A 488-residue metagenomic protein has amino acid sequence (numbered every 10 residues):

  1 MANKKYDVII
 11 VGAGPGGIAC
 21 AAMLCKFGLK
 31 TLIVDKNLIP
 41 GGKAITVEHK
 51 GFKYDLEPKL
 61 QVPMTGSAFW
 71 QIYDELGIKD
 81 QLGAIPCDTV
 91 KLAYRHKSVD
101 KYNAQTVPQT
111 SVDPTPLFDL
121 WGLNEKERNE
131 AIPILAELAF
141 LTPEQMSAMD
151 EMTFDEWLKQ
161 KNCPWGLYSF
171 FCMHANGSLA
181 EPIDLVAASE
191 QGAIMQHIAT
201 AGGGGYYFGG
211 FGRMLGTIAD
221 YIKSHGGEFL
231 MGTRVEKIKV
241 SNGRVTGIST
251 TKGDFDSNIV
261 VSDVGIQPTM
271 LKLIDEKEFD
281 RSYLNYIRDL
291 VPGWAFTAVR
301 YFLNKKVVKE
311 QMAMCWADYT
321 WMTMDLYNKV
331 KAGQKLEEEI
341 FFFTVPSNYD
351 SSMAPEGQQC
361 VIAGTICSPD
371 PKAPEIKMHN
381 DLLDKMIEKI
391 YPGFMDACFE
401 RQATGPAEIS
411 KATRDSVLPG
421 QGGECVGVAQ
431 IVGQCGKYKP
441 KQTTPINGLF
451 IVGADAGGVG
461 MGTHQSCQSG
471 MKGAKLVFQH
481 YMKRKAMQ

Functional and structural regions predicted by a protein language model:
A2-L123: N-terminal glycine-rich phosphate/pyrophosphate-binding loop and immediately adjacent elements
A93-A188: Rossmann-like flavin
M173-S178, G393-V459: A glycine-rich dinucleotide-binding beta-alpha-beta segment and adjacent secondary-structure elements that constitute
H197-V245, T251: Helical element adjacent to the flavin cofactor pocket in flavoenzyme catalytic cores
E236-A354: Mid-domain catalytic core of redox enzymes that form a hydrophobic substrate pocket/lid adjacent to a catalytic redox
V240, F478-Q488: Active-site-proximal substrate-binding core of FAD-dependent oxidoreductases
N304-A412: C-terminal segments that line or cap access tunnels to active or ligand-binding sites in enzymes and enzyme-associated
A456-V477, Y481: A conserved FAD-binding loop/helix module that cradles the flavin
